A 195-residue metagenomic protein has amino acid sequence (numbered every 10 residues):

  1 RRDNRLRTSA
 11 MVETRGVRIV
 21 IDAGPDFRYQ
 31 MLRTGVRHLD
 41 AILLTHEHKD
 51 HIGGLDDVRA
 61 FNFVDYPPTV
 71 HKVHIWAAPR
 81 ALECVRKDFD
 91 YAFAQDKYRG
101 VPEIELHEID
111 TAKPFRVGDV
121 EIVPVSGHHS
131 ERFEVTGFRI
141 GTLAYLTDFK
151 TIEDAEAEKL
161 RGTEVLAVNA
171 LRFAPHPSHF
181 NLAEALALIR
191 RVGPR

Functional and structural regions predicted by a protein language model:
R1-T34, E105-E158: Core dinuclear metal-dependent hydrolase active-site scaffold
R18-A77, G162-V165: Active-site metal-binding motif and surrounding structural segment of the metallo-beta-lactamase
Q30-L32, G53-L55, R86-K87, E134 (+2 more regions): Short glycine-/acidic-enriched loop or helix-start segments at secondary-structure transitions that form or flank
T34-V36, D56-A60, F89-A92, G137 (+2 more regions): Short, glycine/charged-enriched secondary-structure capping and boundary segments
R37, P102, G118-V120, R161 (+1 more regions): Structured loop/turn residues at beta-strand edges in well-structured enzyme cores
T69-K72, A81-L106: Active-site neighborhood of divalent metal-dependent phosphoester bond hydrolases
T151-R195: Cap/insert and terminal regions of metallo-dependent hydrolase folds
